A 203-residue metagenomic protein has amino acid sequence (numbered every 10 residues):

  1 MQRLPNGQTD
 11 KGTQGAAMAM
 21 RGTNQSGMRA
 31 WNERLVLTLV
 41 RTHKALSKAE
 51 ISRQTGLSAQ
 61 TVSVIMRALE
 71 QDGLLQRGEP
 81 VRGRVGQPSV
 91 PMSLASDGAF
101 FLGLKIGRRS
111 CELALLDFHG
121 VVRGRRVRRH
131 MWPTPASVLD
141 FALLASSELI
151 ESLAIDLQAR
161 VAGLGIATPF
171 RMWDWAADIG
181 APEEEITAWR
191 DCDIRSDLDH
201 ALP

Functional and structural regions predicted by a protein language model:
M1-Q54: Extreme N-terminal segment that seeds HTH/winged-HTH DNA-binding domains in transcriptional regulators
A19-N32, S47, G78-G98: Short, cationic-aromatic polyanion-contact patches
S26-A30, R34, A59-S63, A136 (+2 more regions): Electropositive phosphate-/nucleotide-binding environments in soluble metabolic enzymes
L35, L39, V64, F141 (+1 more regions): Alpha-helical scaffold segments in soluble metabolic enzymes
L39-R77: N-terminal helix-turn-helix
G86-R125: Gly/Thr-rich phosphate-binding beta-strand-loop-beta motif of the actin/hexokinase/Hsp70
V122, V127-P203: Glycine-rich phosphate-binding loop and adjoining helix at the ATP-binding site of ATP-dependent phosphoryl-transfer
